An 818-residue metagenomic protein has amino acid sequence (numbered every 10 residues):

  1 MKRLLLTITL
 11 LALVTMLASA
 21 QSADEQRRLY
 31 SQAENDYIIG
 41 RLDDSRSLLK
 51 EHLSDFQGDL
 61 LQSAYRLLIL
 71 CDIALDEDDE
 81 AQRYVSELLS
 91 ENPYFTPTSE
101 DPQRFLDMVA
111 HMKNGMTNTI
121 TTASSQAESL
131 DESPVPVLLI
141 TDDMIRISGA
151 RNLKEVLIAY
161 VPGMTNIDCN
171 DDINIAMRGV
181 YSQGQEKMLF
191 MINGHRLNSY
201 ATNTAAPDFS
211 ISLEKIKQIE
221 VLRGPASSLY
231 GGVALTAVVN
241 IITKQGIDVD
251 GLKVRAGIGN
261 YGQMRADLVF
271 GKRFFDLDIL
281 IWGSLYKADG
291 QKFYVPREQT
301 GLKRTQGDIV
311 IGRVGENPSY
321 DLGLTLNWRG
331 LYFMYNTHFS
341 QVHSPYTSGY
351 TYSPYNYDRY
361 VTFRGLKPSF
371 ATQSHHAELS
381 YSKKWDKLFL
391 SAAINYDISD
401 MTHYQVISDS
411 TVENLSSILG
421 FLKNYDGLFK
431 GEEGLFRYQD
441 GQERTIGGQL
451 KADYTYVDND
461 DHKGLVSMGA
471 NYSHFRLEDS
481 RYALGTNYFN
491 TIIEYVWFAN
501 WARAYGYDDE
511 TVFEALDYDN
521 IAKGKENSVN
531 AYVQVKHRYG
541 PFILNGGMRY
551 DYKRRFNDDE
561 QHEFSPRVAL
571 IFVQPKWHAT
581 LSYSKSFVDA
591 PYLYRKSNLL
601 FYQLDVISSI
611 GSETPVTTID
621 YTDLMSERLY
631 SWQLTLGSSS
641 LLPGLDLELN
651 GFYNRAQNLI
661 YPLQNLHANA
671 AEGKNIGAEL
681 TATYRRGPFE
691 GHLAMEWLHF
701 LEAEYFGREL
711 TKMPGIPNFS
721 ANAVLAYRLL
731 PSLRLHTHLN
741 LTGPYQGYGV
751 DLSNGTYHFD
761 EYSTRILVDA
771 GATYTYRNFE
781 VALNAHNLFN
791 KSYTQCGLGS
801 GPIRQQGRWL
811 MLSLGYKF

Functional and structural regions predicted by a protein language model:
R104-R146, L649-N650: Short, acidic, small-residue-rich periplasmic hinge/interaction motif at the N-terminus of Gram-negative outer-membrane
T122, K154-H195: Extracytoplasmic beta-strand/coil segments of soluble accessory domains associated with Gram-negative outer-membrane
H195-R223: Short acidic/polar hinge/loop motifs at secondary-structure boundaries that mediate gating or recognition
D248-V249, G257, V269, R273-L366 (+1 more regions): Periplasmic-side early beta-strands and strand-to-turn transitions of outer-membrane beta-barrels
N327-S340, F370-D559, E648, A682-R685 (+1 more regions): Face-selective signature of the C-terminal outer-membrane beta-barrel domain
H343, S348-Y350, R554, F572-W632 (+5 more regions): Surface-exposed extracellular loop regions of Gram-negative outer-membrane beta-barrel proteins, predominantly
R538-I543, S640-Q657, P662, A668-D751 (+1 more regions): Gram-negative outer-membrane beta-barrel transporters
I676, E761, V768, H786 (+1 more regions): C-terminal beta-signal and terminal closure region of outer-membrane beta-barrel proteins
